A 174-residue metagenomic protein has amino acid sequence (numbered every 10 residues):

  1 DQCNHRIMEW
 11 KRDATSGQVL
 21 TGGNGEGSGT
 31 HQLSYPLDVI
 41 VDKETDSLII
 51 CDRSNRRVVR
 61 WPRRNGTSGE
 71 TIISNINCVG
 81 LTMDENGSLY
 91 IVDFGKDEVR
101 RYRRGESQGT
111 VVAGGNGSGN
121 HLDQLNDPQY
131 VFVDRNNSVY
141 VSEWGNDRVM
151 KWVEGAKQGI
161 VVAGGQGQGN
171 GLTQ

Functional and structural regions predicted by a protein language model:
D1-T21: Beta-propeller domains
Q2, R12, E44, R53 (+5 more regions): Short loop/turn segments immediately following the C-termini of beta-strands
H5-M8, R56-V59, D97-V99, G109 (+1 more regions): Structural signal for beta-propeller blades
W10, V41, R60-P62, Y102 (+1 more regions): Hydrophobic/aromatic beta-strand positions that recur at structurally equivalent sites within the blades
A14-L37, R64-N77, E106-Q129, G155-Q174: Gly/Pro-rich loop segments of beta-rich domains
D42-E44, D84-N86, D134: Structural WD40 beta-propeller signal
S47-I49, S88-I91, V139-V141: Conserved beta-propeller blade signature
